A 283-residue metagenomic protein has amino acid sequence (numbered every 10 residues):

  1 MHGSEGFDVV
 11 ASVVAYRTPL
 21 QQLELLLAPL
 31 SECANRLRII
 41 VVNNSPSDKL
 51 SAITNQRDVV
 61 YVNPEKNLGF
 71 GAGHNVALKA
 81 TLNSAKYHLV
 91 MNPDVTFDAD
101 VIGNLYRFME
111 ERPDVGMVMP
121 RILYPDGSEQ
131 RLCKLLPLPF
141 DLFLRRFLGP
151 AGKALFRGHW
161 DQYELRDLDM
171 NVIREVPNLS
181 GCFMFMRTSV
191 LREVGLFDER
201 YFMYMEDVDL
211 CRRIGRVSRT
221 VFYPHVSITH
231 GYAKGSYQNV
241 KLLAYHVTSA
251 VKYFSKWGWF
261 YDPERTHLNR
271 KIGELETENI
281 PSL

Functional and structural regions predicted by a protein language model:
V13, T18-E32: Short, well-formed alpha-helical segments that are part of the catalytic scaffolds of diverse glycosyltransferases
L20, V42-S51: A conserved acidic beta->alpha catalytic loop
P64-N83: Glycine-rich, basic loop-to-helix element that forms the pyrophosphate-binding segment of sugar-nucleotide handling
A85-T96: Short beta-strand-to-loop acidic/aromatic patch adjacent to the donor-nucleotide binding site
T96-L132: Conserved donor NDP-sugar-binding/catalytic core segment of glycosyltransferases
P137-V176: Short, flexible, basic/aromatic active-site loop/helix in glycosyltransferases
L168-N171, E175-S227: A short, conserved alpha-helix in the catalytic core of glycosyltransferases
D209-R212, R216-L283: Active-site-adjacent helix/loop segment of glycosyltransferases that harbors family-specific signature motifs
